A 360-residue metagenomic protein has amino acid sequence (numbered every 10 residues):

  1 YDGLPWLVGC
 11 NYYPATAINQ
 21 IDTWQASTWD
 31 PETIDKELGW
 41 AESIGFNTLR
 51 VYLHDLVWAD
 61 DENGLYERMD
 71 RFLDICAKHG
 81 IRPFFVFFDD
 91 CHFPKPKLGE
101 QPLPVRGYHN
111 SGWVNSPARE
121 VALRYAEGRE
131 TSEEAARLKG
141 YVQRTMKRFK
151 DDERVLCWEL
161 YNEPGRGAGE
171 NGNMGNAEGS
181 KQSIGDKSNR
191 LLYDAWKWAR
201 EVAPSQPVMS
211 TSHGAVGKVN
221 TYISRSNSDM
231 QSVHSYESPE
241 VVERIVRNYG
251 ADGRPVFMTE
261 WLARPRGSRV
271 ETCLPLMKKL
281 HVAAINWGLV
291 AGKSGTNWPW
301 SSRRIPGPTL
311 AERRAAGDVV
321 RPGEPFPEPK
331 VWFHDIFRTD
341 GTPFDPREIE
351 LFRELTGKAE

Functional and structural regions predicted by a protein language model:
Y1-S228, H234, P239, D252 (+8 more regions): Active-site mouth of glycoside hydrolases
V8-G9, P255-A359: Substrate-binding cleft of secreted/luminal carbohydrate-active enzymes
A136, Q182, A315, A359-E360: Polar low-complexity intrinsically disordered regions
V241-G250: The feature captures the conserved acid-bearing segment of alpha/beta-hydrolase catalytic domains
